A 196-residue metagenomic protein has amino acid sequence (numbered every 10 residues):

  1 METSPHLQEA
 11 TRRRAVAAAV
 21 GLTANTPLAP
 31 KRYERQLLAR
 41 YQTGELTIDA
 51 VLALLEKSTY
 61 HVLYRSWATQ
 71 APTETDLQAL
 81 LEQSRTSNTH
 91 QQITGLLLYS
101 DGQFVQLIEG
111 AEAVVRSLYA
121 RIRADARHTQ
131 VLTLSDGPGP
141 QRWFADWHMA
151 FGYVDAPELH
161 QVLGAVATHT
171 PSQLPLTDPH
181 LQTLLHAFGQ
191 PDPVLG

Functional and structural regions predicted by a protein language model:
E2-P27, K31-G196: Charge-rich, low-complexity N-terminal segments
